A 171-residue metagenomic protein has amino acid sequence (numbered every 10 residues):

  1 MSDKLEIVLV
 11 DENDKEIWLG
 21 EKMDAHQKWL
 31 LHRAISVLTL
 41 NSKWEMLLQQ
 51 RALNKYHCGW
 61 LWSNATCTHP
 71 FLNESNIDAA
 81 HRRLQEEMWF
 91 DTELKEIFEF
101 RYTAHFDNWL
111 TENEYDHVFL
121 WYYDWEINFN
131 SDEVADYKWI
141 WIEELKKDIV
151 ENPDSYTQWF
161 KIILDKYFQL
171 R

Functional and structural regions predicted by a protein language model:
M1, L31, T111-Y115: Residue-level preference for beta-strand/loop junctions
S2-S36, S42: Acidic, metal-coordinating catalytic segment for phosphate/diphosphate chemistry, firing primarily on the Nudix
E21-M23, W60, R101-T103, L110-R171: Nudix hydrolase/Nudix homology domain
D24-I35, E45-R82, E86: Conserved Nudix-box catalytic region and its N-terminal flanking loop in Nudix hydrolases and closely related
V37, T66, E96, H117-F119: A structural signal for short, well-ordered beta-strand segments
D91-F100: A short coil-to-beta-strand element that immediately follows conserved catalytic motifs
